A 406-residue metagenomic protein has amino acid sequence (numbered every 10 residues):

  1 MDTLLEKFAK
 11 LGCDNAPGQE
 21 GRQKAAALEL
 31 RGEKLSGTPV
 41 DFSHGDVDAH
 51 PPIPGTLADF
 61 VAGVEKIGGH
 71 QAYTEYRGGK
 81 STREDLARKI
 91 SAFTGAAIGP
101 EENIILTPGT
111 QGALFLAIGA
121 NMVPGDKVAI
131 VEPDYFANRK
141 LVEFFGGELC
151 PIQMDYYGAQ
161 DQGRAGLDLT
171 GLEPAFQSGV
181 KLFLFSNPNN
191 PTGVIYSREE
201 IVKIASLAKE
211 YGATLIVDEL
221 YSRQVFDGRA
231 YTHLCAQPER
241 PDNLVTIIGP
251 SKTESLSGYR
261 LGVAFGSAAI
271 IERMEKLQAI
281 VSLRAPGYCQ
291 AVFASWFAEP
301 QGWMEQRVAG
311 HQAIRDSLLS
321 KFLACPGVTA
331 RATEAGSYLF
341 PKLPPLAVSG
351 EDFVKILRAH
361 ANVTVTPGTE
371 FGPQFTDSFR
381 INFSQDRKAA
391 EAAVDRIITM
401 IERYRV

Functional and structural regions predicted by a protein language model:
L5, Q237-Q312, L319-K321, I401-E402: Conserved core segment of the aminotransferase class I/II
C13-P108, A298, R403-V406: N-terminal small-domain helix-loop-helix segment of the aminotransferase-like
H70-S206, R223-Q224, R229-P241, V245 (+1 more regions): Conserved core of the PLP fold type I
F145, E210-Y211, A361, Y404: Helix C-cap/helix->beta junction micro-motif
E173, I356-V365, F371-V406: PLP-dependent enzyme catalytic core of the Aspartate aminotransferase-like
A294, G310-L319, A330-L343, F375: Conserved glycine-rich beta-strand-loop-beta hairpin in the small C-terminal domain of fold type I
